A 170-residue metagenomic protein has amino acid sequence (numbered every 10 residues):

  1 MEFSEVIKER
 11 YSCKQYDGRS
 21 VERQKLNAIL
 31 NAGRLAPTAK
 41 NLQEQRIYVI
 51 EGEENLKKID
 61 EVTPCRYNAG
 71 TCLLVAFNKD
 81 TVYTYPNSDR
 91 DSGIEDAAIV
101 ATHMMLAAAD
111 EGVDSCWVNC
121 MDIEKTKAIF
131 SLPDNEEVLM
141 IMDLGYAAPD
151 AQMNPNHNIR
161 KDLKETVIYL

Functional and structural regions predicted by a protein language model:
M1-L170: Acidic, surface-exposed loops and disordered segments
